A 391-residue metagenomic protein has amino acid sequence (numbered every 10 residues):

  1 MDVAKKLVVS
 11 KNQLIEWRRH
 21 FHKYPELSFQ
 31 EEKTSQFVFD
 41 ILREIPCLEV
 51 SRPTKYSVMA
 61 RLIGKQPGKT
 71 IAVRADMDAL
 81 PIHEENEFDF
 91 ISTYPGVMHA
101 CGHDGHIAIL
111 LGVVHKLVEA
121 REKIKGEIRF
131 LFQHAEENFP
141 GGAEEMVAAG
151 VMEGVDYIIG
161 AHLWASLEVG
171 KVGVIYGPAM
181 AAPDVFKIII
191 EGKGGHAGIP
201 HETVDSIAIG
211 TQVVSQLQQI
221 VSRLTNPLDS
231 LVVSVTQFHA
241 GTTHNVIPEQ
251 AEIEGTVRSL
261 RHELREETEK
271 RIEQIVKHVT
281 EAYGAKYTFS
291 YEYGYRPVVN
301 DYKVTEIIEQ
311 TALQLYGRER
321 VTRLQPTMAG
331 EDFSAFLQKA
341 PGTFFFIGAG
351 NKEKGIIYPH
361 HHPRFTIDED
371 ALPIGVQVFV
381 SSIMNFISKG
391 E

Functional and structural regions predicted by a protein language model:
M1-H99, D104, A108, H115-I124: Acidic/His- and Gly-rich active-site-bordering loop/insert found across diverse amide/peptide-bond hydrolases
F21, A60, V73, H103 (+8 more regions): Divalent metal-coordination and catalytic microenvironments
E26, D76-D78, A135-E137, W164 (+2 more regions): Active-site beta-loop-alpha junctions enriched in small/polar residues
K69-A72, I128-R129, D156-I159, T211 (+2 more regions): Structural motif
A72-R74, H83, F186, F344-A349: Non-cysteine beta-strand/loop elements that form the S-adenosyl-L-methionine
L80-I82, N86-M98, G105, L111 (+2 more regions): Histidine/acidic-residue-rich, glycine-tolerant segments that coordinate divalent metal ions
A208-E391: Metal-dependent amide/peptide-bond hydrolase catalytic core, centered on the "pita-bread" metallohydrolase fold
